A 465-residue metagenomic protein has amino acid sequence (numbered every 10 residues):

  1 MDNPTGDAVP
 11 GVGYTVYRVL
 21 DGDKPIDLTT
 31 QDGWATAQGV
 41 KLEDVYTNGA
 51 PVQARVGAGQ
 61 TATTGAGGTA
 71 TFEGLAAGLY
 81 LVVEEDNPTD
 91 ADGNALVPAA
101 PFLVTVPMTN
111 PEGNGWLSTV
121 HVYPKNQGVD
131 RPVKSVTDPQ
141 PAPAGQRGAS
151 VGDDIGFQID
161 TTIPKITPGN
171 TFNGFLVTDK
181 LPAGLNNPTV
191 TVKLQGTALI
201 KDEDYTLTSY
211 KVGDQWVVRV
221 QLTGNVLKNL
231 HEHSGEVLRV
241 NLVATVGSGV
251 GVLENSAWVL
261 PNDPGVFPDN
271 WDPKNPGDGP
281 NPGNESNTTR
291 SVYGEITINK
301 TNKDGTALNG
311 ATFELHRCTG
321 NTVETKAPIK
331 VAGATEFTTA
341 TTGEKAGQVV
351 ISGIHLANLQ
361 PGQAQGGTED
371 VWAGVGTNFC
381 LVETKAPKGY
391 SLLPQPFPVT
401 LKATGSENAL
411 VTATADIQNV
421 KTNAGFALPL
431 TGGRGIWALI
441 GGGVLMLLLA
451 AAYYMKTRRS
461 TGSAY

Functional and structural regions predicted by a protein language model:
M1-Y465: Solvent-exposed loop/turn and edge beta-strand elements of beta-rich ligand-binding domains
